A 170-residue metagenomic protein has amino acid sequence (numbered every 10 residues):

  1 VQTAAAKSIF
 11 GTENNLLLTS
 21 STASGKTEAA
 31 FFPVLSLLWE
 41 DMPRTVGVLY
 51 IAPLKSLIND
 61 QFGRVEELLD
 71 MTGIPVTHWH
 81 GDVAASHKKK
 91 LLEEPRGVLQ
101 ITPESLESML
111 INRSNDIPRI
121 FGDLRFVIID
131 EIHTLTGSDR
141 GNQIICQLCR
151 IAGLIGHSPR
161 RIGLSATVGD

Functional and structural regions predicted by a protein language model:
V1-D170: Conserved P-loop/Walker A NTP-binding site and adjacent catalytic elements of P-loop NTPases
